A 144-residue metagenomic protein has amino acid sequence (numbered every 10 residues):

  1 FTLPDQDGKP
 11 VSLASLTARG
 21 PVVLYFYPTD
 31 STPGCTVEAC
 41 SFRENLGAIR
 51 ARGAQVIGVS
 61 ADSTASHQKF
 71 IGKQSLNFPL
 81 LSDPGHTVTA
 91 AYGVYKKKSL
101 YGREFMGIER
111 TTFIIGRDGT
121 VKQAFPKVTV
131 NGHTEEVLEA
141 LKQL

Functional and structural regions predicted by a protein language model:
F1-L144: Chalcogenol-based redox active-site neighborhoods
